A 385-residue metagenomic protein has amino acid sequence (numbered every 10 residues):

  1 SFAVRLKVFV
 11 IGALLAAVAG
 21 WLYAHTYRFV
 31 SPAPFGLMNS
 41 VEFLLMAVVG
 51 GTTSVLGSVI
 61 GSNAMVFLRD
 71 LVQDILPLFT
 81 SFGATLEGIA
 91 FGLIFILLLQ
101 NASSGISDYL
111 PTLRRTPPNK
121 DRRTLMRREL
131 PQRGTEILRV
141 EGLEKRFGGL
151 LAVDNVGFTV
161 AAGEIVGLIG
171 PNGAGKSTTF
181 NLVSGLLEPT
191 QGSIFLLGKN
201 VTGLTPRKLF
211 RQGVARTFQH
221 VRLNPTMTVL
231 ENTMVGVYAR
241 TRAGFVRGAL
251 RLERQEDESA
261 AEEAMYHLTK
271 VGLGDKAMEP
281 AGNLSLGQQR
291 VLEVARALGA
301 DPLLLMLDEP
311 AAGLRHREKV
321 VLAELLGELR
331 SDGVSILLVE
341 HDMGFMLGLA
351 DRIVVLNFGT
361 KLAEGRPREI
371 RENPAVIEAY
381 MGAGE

Functional and structural regions predicted by a protein language model:
S1-F9, I75-T135: Cytosolic-side transmembrane-helix boundaries in multi-pass membrane proteins
K7-F95: Transmembrane alpha-helical segments in multi-pass inner-membrane proteins
V166-P171: The feature captures the beta-strand-to-loop junction immediately N-terminal to the Walker
S184: Helix-to-loop junction immediately C-terminal to a conserved catalytic motif
T202-G203, H267-L286: Conserved ABC nucleotide-binding domain
L305-E309: Catalytic Walker B motif of ABC-type/P-loop ATPase nucleotide-binding domains
